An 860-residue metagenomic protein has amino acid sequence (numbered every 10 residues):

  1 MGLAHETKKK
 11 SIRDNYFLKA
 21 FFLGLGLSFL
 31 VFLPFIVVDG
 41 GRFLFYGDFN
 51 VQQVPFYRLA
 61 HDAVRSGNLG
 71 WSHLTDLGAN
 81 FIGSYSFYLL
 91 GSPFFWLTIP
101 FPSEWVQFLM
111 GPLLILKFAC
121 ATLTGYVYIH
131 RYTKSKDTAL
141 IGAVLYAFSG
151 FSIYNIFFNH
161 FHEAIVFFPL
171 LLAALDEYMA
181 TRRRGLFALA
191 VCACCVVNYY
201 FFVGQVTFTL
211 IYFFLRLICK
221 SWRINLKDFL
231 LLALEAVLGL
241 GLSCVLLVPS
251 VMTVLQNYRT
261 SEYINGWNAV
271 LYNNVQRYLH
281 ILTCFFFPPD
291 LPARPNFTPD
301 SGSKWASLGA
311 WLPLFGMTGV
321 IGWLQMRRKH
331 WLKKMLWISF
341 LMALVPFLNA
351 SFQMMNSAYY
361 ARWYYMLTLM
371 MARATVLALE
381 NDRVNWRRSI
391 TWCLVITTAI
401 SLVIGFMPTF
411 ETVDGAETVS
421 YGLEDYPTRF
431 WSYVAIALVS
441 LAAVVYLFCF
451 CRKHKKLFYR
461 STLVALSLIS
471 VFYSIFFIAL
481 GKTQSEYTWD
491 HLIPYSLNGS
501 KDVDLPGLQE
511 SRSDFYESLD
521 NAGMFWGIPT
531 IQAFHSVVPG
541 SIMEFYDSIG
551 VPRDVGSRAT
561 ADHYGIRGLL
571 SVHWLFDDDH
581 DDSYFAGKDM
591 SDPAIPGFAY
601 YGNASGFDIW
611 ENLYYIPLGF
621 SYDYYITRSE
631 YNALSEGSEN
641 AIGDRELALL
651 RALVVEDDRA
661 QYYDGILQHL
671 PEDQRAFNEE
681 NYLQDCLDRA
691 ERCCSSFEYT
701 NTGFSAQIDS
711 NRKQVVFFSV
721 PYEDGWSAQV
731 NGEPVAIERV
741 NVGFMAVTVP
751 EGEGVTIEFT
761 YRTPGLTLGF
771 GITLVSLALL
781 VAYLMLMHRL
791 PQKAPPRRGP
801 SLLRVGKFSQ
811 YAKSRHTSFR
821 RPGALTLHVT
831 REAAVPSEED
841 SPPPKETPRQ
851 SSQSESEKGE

Functional and structural regions predicted by a protein language model:
M1-I36, L231, L457-A465, A778-P843 (+2 more regions): Start-transfer (signal-anchor) and selected internal transmembrane alpha helices of multi-pass inner/ER membrane
E6-K10, Q53-F56, A660, G665-K807 (+1 more regions): Active-site-proximal, structured, solvent-exposed surfaces of multi-pass membrane proteins that position macromolecular
G24-S28, F118-R131, D137-I218, L231-V251 (+5 more regions): Membrane-embedded helix bundles of polyisoprenyl
P34-Y132, D137-P169, A193, V197 (+2 more regions): Active-site lumenal/periplasmic loops and adjacent helix-entry segments of GT-C-fold, multi-pass membrane
V51, P55-D62, P93, D228-L232 (+5 more regions): Periplasmic/ER-lumenal interhelical loops and adjacent helix-loop junctions in multi-pass membrane proteins
P100, Y426, S432, F458-Q714 (+2 more regions): Soluble catalytic regions of membrane-associated enzymes that act on cell-envelope and secretory-pathway components
R182, F201, W331-L497, E751-S809: Contiguous transmembrane helix-bundle modules in multi-pass membrane proteins
W222-L230, G319-A343: Membrane-interface helix-loop-helix junctions at transmembrane boundaries of multi-pass membrane enzymes, predominantly
